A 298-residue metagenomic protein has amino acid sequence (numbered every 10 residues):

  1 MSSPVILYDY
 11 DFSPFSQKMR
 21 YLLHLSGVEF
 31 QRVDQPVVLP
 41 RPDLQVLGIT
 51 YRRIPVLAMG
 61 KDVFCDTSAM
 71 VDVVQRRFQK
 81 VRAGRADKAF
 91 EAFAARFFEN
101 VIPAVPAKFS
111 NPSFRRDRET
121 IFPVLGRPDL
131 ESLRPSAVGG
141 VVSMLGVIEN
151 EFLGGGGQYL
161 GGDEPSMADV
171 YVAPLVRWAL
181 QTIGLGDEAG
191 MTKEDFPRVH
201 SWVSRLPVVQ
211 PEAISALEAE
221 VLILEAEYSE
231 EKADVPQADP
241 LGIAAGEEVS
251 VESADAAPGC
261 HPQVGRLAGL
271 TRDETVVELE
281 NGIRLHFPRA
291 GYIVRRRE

Functional and structural regions predicted by a protein language model:
S2-E131, P262, A268, T275-E280 (+1 more regions): GST-like domain detector, emphasizing the conserved glutathione-binding G-site in the N-terminal thioredoxin-like
F30, F93, R198-W202, P236 (+1 more regions): Tryptophan-centered motif/residue detector
V71, Q75, L145, E149 (+1 more regions): Non-transmembrane alpha-helical segments in soluble domains of secreted/periplasmic/extracellular proteins
F78, F152-G156, Q210: A general structural signal marking secondary-structure boundaries and capping sites
Q79, L180-G184, V208: A generic secondary-structure boundary signal that marks alpha-helix termini
A94-W202: GST-like fold's C-terminal all-alpha helical module
D187-A238: Catalytic cores of secreted or luminal carbohydrate-active enzymes
L217-E298: Conserved RNA-binding domains used in RNP assembly and mRNA/RNA metabolism
